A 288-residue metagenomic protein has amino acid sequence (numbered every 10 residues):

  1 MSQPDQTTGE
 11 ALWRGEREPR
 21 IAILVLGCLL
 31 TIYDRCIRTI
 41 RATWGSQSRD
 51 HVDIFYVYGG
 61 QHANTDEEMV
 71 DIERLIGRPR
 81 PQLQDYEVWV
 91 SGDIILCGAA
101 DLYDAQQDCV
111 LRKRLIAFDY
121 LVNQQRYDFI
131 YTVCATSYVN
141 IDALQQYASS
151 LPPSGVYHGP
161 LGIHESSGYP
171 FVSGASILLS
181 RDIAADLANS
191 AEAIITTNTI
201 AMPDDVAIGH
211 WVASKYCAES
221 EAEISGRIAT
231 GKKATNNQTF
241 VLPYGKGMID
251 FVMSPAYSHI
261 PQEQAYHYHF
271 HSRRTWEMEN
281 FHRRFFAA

Functional and structural regions predicted by a protein language model:
M1-A288: Secretory-pathway lumenal glyco-enzymes, predominantly type II signal-anchor Golgi glycosyltransferases
